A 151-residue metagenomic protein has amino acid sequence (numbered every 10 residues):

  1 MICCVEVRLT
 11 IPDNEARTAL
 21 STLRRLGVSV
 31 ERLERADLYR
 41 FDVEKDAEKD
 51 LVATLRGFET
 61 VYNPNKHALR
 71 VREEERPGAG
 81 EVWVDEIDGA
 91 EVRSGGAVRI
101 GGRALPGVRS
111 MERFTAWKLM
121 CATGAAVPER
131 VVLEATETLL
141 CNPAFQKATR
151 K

Functional and structural regions predicted by a protein language model:
M1-K151: Core nucleic-acid recognition elements
